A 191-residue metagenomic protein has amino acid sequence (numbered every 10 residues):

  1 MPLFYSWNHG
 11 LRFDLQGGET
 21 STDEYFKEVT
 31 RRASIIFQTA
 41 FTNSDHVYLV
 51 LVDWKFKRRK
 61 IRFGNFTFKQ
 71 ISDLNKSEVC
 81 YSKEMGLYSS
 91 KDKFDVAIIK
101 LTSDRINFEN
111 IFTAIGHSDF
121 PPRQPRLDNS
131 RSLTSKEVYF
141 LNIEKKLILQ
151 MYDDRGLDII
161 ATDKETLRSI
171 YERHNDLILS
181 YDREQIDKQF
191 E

Functional and structural regions predicted by a protein language model:
M1-L133: Extended, low-hydrophobicity segments enriched in charged/polar residues
Y139-E191: Alpha-helical oligomerization segments
